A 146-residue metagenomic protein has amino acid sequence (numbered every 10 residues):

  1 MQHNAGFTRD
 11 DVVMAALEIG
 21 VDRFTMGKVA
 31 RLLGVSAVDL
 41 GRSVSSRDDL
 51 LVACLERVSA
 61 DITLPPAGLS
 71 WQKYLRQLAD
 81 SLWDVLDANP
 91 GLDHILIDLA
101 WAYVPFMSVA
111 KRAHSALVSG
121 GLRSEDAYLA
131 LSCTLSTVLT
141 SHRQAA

Functional and structural regions predicted by a protein language model:
M1-K28, L32-V35, E56: Short, amphipathic alpha-helix enriched in basic
D11-I19, R57, D61-L64, Y74 (+3 more regions): Solvent-exposed, amphipathic alpha-helical segments
A16, P90-H94, K111: Glycine-rich, often proline-containing surface loops adjacent to acidic residues and nearby aromatics that form
I19-V21, G34-L51: HTH DNA-binding helix-turn interface
V44, D49-V58, A100, P105 (+1 more regions): Alpha-helical DNA-contacting segments of helix-turn-helix folds
T63-P105, S124, L131-T134: Hydrophobic alpha-helical connector segments
V109-A146: Hydrophobic alpha-helical bundle segments that form small-molecule/ligand-binding pockets
